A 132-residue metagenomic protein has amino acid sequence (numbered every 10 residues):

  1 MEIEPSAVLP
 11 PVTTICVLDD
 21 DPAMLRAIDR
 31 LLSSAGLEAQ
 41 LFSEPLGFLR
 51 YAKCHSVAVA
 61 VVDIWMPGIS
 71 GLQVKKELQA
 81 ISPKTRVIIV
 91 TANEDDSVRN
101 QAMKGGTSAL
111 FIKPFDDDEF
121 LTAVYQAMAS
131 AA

Functional and structural regions predicted by a protein language model:
M1-C16, P22-R26, D118-A132: Non-catalytic signal-transmission and effector/linker regions of two-component phosphorelay proteins
P22-Q40: Two-component/phosphorelay signaling modules centered on CheY-like receiver
L25, P67, D95: The feature encodes the CheY-like receiver
L41-V59: Acidic, metal-coordinating helix/loop segments flanking the phosphotransfer/catalytic sites of two-component signaling
S43-E44, S70-Q73: Acidic catalytic/metal-coordinating carboxylates
Q73, E94-A109: Alpha4 helix (beta4-alpha4-beta5 surface) of REC/receiver domains from two-component response regulators
K113: A Lys-centered signature of the CheY-like receiver
